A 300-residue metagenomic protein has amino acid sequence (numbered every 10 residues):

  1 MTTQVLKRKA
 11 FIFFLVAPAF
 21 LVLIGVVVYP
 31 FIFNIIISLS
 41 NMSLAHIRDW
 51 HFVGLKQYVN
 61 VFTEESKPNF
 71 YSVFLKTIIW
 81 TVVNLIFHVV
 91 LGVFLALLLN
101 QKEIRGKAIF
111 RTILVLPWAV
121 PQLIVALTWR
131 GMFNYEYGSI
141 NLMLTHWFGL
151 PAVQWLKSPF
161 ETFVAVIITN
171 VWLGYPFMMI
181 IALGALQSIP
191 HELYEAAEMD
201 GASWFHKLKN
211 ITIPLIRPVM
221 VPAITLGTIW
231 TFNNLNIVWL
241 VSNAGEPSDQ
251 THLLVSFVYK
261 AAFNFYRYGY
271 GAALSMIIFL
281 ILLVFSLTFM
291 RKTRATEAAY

Functional and structural regions predicted by a protein language model:
Q4-Y300: A structural signal for multi-pass alpha-helical bundles of membrane permease subunits that mediate small-molecule
